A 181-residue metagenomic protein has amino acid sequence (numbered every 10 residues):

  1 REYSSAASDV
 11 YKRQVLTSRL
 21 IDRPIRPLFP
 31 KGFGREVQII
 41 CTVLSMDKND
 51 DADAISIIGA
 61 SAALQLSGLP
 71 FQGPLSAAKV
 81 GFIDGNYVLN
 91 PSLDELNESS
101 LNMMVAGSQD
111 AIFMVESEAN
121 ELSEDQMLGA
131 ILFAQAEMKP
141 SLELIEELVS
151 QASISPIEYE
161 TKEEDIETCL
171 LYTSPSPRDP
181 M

Functional and structural regions predicted by a protein language model:
R1-A7, Y11, Y172-M181: Single conserved hydrophobic/aromatic residue that forms the stacking wall/gate of nucleotide- or nucleobase-binding
S4-P30: Glycine-rich, N-terminal phosphate-binding loop and its surrounding beta-alpha-beta segment
S5, D22, G32-M46, M114-E116: Glycine- and acidic-rich phosphate- and metal-coordinating loops
K12-L20, G34, I55-I58, L122-G129 (+2 more regions): Conserved active-site and cofactor/substrate-binding residues in soluble primary-metabolism enzymes
V15-R19, G59-L64, K79-V80, D84: A short, contiguous, amphipathic alpha-helix enriched in charged residues
I21-F33, S61-G68, Q135-S153, S174: Structural signal for hydrophobic packing residues in well-ordered secondary-structure cores of soluble enzyme domains
R35-T42, M46-F71, S76-A78: Glycine-rich anion/phosphate-binding loop at the beta-strand->alpha-helix junction
P70-L170: Mobile "lid/hinge" segments at catalytic clefts and subdomain interfaces of large enzymes
